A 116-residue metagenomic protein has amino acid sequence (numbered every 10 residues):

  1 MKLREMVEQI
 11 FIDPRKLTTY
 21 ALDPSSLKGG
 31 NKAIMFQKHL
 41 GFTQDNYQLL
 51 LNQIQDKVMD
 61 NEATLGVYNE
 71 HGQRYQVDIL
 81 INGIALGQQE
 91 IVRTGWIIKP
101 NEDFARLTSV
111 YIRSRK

Functional and structural regions predicted by a protein language model:
M1-I79: Compact soluble domain cores
V67-K116: Short, compact, well-ordered microdomains
